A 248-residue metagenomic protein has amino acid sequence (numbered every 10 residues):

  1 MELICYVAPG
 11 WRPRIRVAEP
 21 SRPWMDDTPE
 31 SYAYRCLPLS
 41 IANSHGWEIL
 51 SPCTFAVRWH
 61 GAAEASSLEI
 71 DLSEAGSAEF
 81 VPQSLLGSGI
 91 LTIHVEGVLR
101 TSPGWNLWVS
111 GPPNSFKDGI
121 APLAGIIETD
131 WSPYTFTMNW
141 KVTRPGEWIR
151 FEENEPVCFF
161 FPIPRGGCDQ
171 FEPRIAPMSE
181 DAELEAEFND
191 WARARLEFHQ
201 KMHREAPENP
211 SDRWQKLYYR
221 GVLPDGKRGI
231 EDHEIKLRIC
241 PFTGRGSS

Functional and structural regions predicted by a protein language model:
M1-S132, P145-R150, P156-S248: Non-catalytic terminal segments and appended small domains
S115, N139-W140: Active-site-proximal alpha-helical scaffolds that flank and shape metal-associated catalytic sites
S132-N139: Aromatic sugar-binding surface patches on proteins that engage polysaccharides or sugar-phosphate polymers
